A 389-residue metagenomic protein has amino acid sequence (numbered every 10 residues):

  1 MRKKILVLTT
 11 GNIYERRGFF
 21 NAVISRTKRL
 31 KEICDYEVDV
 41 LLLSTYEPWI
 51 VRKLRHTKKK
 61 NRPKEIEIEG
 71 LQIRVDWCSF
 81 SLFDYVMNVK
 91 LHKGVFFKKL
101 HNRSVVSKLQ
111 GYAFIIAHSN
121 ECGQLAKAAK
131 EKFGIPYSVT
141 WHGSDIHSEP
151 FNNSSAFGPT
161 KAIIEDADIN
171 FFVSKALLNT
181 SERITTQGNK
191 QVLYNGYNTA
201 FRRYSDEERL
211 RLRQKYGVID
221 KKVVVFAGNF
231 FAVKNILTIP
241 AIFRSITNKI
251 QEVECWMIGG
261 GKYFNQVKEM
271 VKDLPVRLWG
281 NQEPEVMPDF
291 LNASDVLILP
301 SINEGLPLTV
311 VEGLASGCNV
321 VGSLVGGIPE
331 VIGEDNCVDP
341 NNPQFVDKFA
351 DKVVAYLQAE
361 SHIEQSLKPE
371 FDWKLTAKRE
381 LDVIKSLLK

Functional and structural regions predicted by a protein language model:
L6, G217-K234, P240-F243: Conserved donor-binding/catalytic core segment of Leloir-type glycosyltransferases
A117-C122: Short His-centered aromatic/hydrophobic patch
A176, G196: Carbohydrate-associated surface elements
V267-Q282: Nucleotide-activated donor-binding/catalytic signature segment of Leloir-type glycosyltransferases, i.e., the conserved
N281-Q282, D289-S294: Short alpha-helical donor nucleotide-sugar binding micro-motif in glycosyltransferases
I302: Aromatic "clamp/platform" in nucleotide-sugar-dependent glycosyltransferases that forms part of the donor/acceptor
N319-G322: Short hydrophobic beta-strand element within catalytic cores of glycosyltransferases and related nucleotide-activated
P329-A355: Change "using UDP/GDP/dTDP sugars" to "using nucleotide sugars
